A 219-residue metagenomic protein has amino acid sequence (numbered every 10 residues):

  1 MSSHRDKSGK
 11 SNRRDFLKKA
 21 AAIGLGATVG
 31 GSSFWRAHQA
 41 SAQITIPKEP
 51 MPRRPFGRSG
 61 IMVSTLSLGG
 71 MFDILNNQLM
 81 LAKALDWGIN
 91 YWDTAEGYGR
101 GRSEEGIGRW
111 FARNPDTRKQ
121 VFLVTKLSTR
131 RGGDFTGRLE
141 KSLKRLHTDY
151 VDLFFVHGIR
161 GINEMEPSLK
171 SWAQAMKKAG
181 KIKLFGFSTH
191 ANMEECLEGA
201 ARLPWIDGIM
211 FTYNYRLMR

Functional and structural regions predicted by a protein language model:
M1-N12, H38-Q39: N-terminal secretory signal peptides
N12-W35: N-terminal export leaders
S32-L66: C-terminal segment of N-terminal export signals and the immediately downstream linker at the start of the mature
F56, L68, W92, I107 (+3 more regions): Conserved, mostly hydrophobic/aromatic
I74-A84, G132-R145, A191-A200: Short, acidic/polar
A84-D86, G108-R118, S142-T148, A200-P204: Acidic (Asp/Glu)-rich catalytic clusters
L146-I162: Active-site groove signature of glycoside hydrolases
G158-R219: Beta/alpha (TIM)-barrel catalytic core signal, keyed to glycine-rich beta->alpha loops juxtaposed to Asp/Glu that bind
